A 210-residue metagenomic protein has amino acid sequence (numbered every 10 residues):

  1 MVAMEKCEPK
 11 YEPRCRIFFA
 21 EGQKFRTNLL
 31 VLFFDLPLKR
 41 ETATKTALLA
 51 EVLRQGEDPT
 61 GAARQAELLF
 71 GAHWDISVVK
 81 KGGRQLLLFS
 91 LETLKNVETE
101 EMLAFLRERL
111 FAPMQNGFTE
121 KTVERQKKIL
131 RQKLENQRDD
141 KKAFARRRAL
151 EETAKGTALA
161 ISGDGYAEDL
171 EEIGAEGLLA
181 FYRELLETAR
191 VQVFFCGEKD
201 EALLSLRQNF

Functional and structural regions predicted by a protein language model:
M1-N28: N- or domain-start disorder-to-order transition segments that initiate the globular core
V2-K10, L150-V191: Histidine-acidic residue clusters that define the catalytic metal-binding segment of zinc metallopeptidase domains
F18-A20, F25-E51, T60-F111, A143-E168 (+1 more regions): M16 family metallopeptidases and their MPP-like homologs
E101-M102, F181, A202-L206: Hydrophobic side chains in well-ordered alpha-helices
L106-G117, L206-F210: A common structural junction motif
A112-E135: Acidic/histidine-enriched alpha-helical segments
